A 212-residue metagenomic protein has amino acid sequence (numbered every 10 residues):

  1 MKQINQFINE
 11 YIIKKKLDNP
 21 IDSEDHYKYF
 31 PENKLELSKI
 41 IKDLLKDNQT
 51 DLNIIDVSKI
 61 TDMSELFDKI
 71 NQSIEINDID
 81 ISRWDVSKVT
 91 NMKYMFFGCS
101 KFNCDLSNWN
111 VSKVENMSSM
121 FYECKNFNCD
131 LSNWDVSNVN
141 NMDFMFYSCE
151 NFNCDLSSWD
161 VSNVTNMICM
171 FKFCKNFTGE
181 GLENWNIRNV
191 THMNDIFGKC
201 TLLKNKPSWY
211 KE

Functional and structural regions predicted by a protein language model:
M1-E212: Negatively charged
